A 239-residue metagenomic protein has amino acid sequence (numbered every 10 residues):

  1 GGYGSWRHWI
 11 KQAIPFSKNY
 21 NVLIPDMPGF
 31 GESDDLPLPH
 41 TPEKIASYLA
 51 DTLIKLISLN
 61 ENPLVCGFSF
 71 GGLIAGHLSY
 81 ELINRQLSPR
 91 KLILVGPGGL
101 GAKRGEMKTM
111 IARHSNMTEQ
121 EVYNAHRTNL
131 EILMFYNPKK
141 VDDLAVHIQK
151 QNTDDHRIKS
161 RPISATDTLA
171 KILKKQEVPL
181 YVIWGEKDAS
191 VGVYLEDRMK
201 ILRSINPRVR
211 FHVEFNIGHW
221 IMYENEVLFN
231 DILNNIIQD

Functional and structural regions predicted by a protein language model:
G1-E32: Conserved HGGG/HGGXW glycine-rich cap/lid loop of the alpha/beta-hydrolase fold
I14-F16, Y181-I217: Conserved loop-alpha-helix segment in the C-terminal half of the alpha/beta-hydrolase fold that carries the catalytic
A46-N62: Conserved acidic catalytic loop of the alpha/beta-hydrolase fold
V65-G67, V95: Short beta-strand immediately N-terminal to the catalytic nucleophile in serine-hydrolase-like folds
G67, G71, A75: Gly/Ala-rich beta-loop-alpha elbow adjacent to hydrolase catalytic centers
G76-E81, P89-E121: Flexible "cap/lid" loop of the alpha/beta hydrolase fold
G105, Q120-V178: Conserved alpha/beta-hydrolase catalytic His-Asp/Glu region
E214-N230: Catalytic histidine-centered segment of alpha/beta-hydrolase-like enzymes
